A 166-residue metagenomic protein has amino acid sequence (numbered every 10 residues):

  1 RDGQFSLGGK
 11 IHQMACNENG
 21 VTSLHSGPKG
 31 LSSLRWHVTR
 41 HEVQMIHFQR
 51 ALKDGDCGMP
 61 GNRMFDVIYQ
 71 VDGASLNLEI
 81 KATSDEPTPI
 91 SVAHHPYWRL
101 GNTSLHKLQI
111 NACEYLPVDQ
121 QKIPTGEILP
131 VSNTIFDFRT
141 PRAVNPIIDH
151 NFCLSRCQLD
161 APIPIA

Functional and structural regions predicted by a protein language model:
R1-S6: Short acidic, Pro/Gly- and aromatic-enriched capping/linker segments at domain boundaries
A15-G73: Extended, loop-rich substrate-binding clefts of extracytoplasmic carbohydrate-active enzymes
N19, Y97-R99, T103-A166: Active-site/ligand-binding surface loops and adjacent short beta/alpha elements that line catalytic pockets across
S23-G27, C57-G61, E86-V92, V118-K122 (+1 more regions): A short, polar/proline- and glycine-enriched secondary-structure boundary/capping micro-motif
G30-S33, G61-R63, S84, V92 (+3 more regions): Residues that act as N-cap/strand-start positions at coil-to-secondary-structure junctions
M45-Q49, D66-I68, N77-K81, K107-Q109 (+1 more regions): Beta-strand secondary-structure signal
K53-N102: Acidic, contiguous internal or C-terminal segments within carbohydrate-active enzymes that form a structured patch used
